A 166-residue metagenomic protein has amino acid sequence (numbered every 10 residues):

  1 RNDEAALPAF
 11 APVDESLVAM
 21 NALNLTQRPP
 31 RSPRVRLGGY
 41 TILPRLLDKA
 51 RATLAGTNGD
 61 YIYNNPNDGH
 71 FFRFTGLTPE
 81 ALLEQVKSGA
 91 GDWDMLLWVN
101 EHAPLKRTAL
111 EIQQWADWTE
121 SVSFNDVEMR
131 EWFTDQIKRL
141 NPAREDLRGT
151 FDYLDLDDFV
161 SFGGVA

Functional and structural regions predicted by a protein language model:
R1-A19: N-terminal amphipathic/basic-hydrophobic helices that include classical n-h-c signal peptides and signal-anchor
V13-D14, V18, L25-P29, P104: Amphipathic secondary-structure elements and adjacent low-complexity, charged linkers in non-transmembrane regions
N21-N58, W118-A166: Polar/charged low-complexity regulatory segments
Y40-L43, P79, D92, I112: Alpha-helix initiation and N-capping motif
T57-V99: Amphipathic alpha-helical packing elements
V86-N141: Amphipathic protein-protein interaction modules
